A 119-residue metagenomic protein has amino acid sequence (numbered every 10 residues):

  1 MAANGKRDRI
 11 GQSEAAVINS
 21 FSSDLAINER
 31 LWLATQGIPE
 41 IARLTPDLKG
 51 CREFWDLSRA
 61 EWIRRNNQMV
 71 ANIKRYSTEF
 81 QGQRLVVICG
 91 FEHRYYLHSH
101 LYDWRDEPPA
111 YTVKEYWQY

Functional and structural regions predicted by a protein language model:
M1-G82, S99-H100, W117-Y119: Hydrophobic, often amphipathic alpha-helical segments used for membrane interaction and targeting
R84-G90: Beta-strand elements within well-structured catalytic alpha/beta cores of enzymes that handle phosphate/sulfate esters
Y95-Y119: Extended hydrophobic/aromatic segments used for targeting, binding, or gating
